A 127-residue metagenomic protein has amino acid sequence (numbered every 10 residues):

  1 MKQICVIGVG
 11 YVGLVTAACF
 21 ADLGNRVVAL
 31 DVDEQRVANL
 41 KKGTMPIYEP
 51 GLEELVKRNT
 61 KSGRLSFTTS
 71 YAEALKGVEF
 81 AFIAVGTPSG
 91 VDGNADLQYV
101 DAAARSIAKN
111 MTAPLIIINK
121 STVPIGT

Functional and structural regions predicted by a protein language model:
M1-T127: Structural/interface elements that position substrates and couple domains in central-metabolism enzymes
